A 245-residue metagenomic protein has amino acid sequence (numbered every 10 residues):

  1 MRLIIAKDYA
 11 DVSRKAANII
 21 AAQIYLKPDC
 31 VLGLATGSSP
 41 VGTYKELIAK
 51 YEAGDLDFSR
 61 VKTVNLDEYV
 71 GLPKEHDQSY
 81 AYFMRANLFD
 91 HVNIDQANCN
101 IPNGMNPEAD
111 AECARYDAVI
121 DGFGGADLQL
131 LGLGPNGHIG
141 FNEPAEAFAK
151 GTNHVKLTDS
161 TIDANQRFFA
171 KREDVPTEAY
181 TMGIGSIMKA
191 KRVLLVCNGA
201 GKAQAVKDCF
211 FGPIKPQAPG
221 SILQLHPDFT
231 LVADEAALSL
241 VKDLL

Functional and structural regions predicted by a protein language model:
R2-R115, V119-G122: N-terminal active-site beta-alpha-beta segment that forms phosphate/nucleotide-binding and substrate-recognition loops
I4, L72-Q78, Y82-L245: Conserved phosphate- and dinucleotide-binding cores of soluble alpha/beta proteins, encompassing both enzyme active
